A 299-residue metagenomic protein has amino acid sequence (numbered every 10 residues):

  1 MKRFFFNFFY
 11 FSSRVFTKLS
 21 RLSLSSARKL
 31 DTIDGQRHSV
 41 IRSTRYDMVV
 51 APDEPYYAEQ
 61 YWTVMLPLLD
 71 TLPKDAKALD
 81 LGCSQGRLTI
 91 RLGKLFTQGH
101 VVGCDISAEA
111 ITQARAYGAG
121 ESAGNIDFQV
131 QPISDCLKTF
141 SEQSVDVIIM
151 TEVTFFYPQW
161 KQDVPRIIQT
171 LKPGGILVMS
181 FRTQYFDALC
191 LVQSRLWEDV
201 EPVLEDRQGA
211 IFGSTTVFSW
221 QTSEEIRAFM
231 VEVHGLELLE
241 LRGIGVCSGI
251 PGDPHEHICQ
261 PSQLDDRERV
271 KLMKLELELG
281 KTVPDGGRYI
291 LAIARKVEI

Functional and structural regions predicted by a protein language model:
K2-P73, R87-R91: Conserved class I S-adenosyl-L-methionine
R87-C136: Class I SAM-dependent methyltransferase SAM/SAH-binding core
K138-I148: A short acidic, Gly/Pro-enriched loop at the edge of an enzyme's catalytic core that lines a small-molecule cofactor
V147-Q159: A short SAM/SAH-binding and catalytic strip from SAM-dependent methyltransferases
K161-P173: A short glycine-rich, Lys/Arg-flanked "PGG" loop and its adjoining helix->strand segment in the class I
V178-L204: Conserved class I S-adenosyl-L-methionine
V217-H234: Short alpha-helix
E240-I299: A C-terminal cap/extension of S-adenosyl-L-methionine-dependent methyltransferases that defines the acceptor-substrate
